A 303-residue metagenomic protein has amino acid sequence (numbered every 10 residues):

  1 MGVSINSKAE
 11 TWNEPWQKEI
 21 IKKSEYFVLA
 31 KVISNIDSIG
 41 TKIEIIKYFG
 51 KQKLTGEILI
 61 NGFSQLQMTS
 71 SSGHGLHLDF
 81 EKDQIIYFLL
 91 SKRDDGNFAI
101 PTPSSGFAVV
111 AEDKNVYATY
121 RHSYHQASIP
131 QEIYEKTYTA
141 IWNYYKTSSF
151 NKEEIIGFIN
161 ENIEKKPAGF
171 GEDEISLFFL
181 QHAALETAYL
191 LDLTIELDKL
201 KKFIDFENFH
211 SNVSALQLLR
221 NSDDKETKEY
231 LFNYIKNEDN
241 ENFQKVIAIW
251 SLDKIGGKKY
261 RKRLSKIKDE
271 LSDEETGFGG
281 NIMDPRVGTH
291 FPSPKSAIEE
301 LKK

Functional and structural regions predicted by a protein language model:
M1, K302-K303: Short, solvent-exposed mixed-charge patches
S4-N6: N-terminal signal peptide c-region/cleavage motif recognized by signal peptidases
K8-A111, T187-L191, I195: Basic, polyanion-binding surface patches
Q67-E172: Extracellular C-terminal loop/segment signatures of secreted glycoproteins
S71-G73, F243-V246: Short, surface-exposed coil-to-beta transition loops
Y138-S149, E172-L193, N212-D224, K245-G257 (+1 more regions): Structural detector for internal amphipathic alpha-helices that build alpha-solenoid repeat scaffolds
S149-G171, D192-D205, D224-K236, G257-E275: Amphipathic alpha-helical scaffolding segments comprising HEAT/armadillo-like alpha-solenoid repeats
S176-L177, E207-N208, D239-E241, S272-E275: Short inter-helical turns and helix N-cap capping residues of alpha-solenoid HEAT/ARM repeat scaffolds
